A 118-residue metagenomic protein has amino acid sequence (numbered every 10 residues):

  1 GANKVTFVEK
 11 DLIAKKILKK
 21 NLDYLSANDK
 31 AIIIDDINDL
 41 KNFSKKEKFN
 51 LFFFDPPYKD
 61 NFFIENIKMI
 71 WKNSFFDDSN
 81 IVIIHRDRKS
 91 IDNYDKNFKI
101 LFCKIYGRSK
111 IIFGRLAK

Functional and structural regions predicted by a protein language model:
G1-K118: Class I S-adenosyl-L-methionine-dependent methyltransferase catalytic core
